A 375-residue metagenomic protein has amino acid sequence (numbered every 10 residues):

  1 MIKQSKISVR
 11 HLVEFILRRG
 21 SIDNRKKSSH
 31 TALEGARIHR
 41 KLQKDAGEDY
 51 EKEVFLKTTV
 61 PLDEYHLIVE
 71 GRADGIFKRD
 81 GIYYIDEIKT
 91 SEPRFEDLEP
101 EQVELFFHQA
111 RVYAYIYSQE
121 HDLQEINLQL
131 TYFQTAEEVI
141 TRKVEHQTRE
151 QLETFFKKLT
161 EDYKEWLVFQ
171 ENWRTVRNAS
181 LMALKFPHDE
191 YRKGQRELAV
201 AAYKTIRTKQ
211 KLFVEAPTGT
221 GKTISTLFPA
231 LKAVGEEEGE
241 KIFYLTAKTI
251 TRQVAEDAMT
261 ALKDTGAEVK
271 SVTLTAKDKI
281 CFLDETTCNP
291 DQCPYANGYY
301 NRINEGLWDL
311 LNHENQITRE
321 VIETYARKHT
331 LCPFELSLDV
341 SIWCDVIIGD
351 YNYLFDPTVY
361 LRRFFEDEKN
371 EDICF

Functional and structural regions predicted by a protein language model:
M1-I85, E104, H108: Metal-dependent nuclease catalytic cores that hydrolyze phosphodiester bonds in DNA/RNA, characterized by
T58-T154: Mg2+/Mn2+-dependent nuclease catalytic core
N172-E215: Conserved pre-motif I regulatory segment
A179, K185, E238-I347, Y351-F355: A substrate-engagement module of RecA-like helicase motors
Y203-K204, T223-E238, A258-L262: Walker A/P-loop NTP-binding motif
R207-P229: Walker A/P-loop
Y353, D367-F375: SF2 helicase catalytic motif II
